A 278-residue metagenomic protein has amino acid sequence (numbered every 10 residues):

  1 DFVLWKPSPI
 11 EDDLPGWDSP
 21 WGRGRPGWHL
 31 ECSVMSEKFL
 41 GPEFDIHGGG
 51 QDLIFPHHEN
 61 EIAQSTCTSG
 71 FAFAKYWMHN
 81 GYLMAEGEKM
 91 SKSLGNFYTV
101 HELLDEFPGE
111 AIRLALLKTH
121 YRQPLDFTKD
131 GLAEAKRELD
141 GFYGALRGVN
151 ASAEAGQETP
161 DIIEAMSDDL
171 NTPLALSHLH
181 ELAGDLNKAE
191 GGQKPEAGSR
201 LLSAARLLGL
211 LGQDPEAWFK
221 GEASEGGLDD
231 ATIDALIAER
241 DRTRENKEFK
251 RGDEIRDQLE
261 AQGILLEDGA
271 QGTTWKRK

Functional and structural regions predicted by a protein language model:
D1-S152: Alpha-helical recognition segments enriched in aromatics with Gly/Pro capping that present substrate-recognition
K89-S91, G95-K278: Structural preference for alpha-helix termini/caps and helix-kink/transition segments
